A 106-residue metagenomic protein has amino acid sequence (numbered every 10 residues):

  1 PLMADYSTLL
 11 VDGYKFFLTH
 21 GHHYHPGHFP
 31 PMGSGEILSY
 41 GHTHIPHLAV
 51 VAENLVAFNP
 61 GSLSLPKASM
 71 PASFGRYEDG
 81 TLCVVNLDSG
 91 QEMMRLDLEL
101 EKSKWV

Functional and structural regions predicted by a protein language model:
P1, H23-H28, S39-V51, S64-S69: Active-site environment of divalent metal-dependent phosphoester hydrolases
P1-S34: Helix-adjacent hinge/juxtasegments
T8-D12, A52, A57-V106: Binuclear metal-dependent phosphoesterase catalytic core
F17-H20, I37-H44, F58-P60: Active-site neighborhood of phospho(di)ester-bond hydrolases with catalytic His/Asp-centered motifs
S34-G35, P71: Short, well-ordered alpha-helix to beta-strand connector turns
